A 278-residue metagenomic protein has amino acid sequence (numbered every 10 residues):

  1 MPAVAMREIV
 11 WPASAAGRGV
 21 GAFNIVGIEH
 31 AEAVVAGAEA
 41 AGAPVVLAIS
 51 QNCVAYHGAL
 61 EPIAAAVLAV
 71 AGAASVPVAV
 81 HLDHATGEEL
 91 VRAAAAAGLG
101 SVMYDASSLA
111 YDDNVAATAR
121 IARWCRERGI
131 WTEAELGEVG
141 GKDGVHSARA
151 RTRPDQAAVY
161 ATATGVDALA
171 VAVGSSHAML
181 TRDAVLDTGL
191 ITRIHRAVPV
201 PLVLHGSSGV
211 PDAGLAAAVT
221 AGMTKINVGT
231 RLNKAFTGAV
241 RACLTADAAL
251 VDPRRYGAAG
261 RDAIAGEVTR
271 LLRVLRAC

Functional and structural regions predicted by a protein language model:
M1-G21, L250-R255: Generic N-terminal amphipathic, Lys/Arg-enriched alpha-helix
M1-P2, A22-V26, A55, A59 (+4 more regions): Catalytic cores of large soluble enzymes that bind and process phosphate-bearing ligands
M6-P12, A16, I28-C53, L60-S75 (+5 more regions): Alpha/beta enzyme core
V20-A33, C243, V251-Y256: Short N-terminal signal/transit or membrane-insertion segments and the immediately adjacent low-complexity/disordered
A22, H81, E133-E135, V203 (+1 more regions): Generic enzyme active-site microenvironment
I25, V80-T86, V200-D212: Glycine-rich beta-to-alpha transition loops that act as phosphate-gripper elements at the mouths of alpha/beta enzyme
G174, H205-S208, V228-G229: Glycine-rich beta-strand-to-loop/alpha-helix junction loops that act as flexible
P211-C278: C-terminal alpha-helical cap/extension of soluble enzyme domains
